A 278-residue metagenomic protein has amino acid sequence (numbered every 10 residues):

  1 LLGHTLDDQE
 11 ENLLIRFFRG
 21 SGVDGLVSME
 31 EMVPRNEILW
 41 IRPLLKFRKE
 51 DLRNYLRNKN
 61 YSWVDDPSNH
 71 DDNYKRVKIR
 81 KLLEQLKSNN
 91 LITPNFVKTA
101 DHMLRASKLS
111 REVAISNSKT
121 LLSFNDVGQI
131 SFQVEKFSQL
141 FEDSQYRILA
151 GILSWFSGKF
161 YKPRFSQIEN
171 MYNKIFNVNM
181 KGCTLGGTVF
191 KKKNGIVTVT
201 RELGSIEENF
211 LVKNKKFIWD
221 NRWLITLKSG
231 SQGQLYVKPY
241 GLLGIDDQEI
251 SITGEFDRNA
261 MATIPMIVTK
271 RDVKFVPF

Functional and structural regions predicted by a protein language model:
L1-G3: Hydrophobic alpha-helical hairpins/lids featuring a short glycine-rich hinge
T5, E10-P163: Flexible helical/loop "lid" subdomain adjacent to adenine-nucleotide binding pockets
V33-N36, A100-F278: AMP-forming adenylation/ATP pyrophosphatase catalytic core
